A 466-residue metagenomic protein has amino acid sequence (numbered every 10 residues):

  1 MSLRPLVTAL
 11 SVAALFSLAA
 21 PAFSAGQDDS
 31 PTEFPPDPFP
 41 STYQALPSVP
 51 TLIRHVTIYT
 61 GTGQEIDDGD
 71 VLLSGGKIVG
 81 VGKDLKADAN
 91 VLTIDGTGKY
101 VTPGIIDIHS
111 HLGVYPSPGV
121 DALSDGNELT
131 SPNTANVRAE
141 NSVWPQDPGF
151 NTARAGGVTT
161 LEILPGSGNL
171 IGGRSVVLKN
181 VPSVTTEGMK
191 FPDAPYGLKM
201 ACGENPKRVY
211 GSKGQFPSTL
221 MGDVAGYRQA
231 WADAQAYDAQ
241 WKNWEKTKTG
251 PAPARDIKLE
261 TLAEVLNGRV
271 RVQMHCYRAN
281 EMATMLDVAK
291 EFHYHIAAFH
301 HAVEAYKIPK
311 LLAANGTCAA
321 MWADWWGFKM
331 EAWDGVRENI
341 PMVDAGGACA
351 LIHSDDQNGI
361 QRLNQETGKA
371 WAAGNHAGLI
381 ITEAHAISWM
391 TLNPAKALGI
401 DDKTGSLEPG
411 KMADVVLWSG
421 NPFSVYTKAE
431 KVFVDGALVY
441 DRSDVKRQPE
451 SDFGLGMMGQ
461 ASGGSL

Functional and structural regions predicted by a protein language model:
M1-L10: Bacterial N-terminal signal peptides that target proteins for export
A9-P21: Bacterial N-terminal signal peptides
F23-S48, M457-S462: N-terminal pre-domain segments of enzymes
P35-V49, I58, T62-T102: Histidine-rich, glycine-flanked metal-binding segment
T42, P47, S117-P118, S124-T130 (+5 more regions): His/Asp/Glu-enriched, well-ordered alpha-helical/loop segment that forms or immediately abuts the divalent-metal
V56, K396, E408-D452: C-terminal cap of metal-dependent C-N hydrolases
K99-P165, N169: Metal-associated gating/positioning segment near the N- to mid-region
G149, R154-H300, K428, V434 (+1 more regions): Polyanionic/metal-chelating signatures
